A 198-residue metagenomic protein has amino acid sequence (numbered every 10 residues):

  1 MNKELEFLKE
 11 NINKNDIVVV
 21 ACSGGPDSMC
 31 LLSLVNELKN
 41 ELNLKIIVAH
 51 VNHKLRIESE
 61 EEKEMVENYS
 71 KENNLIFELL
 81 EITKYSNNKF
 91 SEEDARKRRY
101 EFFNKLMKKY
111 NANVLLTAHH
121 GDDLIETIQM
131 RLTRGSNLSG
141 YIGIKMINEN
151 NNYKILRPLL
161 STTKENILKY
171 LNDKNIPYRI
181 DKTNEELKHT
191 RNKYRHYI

Functional and structural regions predicted by a protein language model:
M1-Y197: Core alpha/beta nucleotide-donor-binding catalytic domains of modification enzymes
